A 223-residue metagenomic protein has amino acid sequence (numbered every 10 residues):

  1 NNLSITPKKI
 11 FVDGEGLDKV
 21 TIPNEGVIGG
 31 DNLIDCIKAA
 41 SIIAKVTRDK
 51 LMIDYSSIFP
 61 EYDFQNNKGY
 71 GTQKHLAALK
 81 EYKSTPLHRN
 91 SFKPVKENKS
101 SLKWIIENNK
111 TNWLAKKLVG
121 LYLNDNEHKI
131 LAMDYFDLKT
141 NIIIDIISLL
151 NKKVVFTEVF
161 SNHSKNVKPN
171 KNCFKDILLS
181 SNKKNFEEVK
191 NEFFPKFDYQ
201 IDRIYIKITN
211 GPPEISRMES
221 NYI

Functional and structural regions predicted by a protein language model:
N1-E127, F136: Acidic (Asp/Glu) carboxylate-rich active-site/surface patches
K8, D145, D198-Y199: Conserved acidic residues
K19-T21, T140-I144, L150: A short, glycine/Asx- and small/polar-enriched loop/turn that sits immediately N-terminal to a beta-strand
N24, I146, I201-I204: A structural signal for short, well-ordered beta-strand segments
V27, L149, I206-I208: A generic structural motif
E107-L131, L138, V155, E188 (+1 more regions): RecB-family 4Fe-4S metal-dependent nuclease core
L138-T140, F160-P213: Catalytic cores of nucleic-acid endonucleases
I147-E158: Active-site beta-strand-loop-beta-strand hairpin of nuclease catalytic cores that positions key catalytic residues
